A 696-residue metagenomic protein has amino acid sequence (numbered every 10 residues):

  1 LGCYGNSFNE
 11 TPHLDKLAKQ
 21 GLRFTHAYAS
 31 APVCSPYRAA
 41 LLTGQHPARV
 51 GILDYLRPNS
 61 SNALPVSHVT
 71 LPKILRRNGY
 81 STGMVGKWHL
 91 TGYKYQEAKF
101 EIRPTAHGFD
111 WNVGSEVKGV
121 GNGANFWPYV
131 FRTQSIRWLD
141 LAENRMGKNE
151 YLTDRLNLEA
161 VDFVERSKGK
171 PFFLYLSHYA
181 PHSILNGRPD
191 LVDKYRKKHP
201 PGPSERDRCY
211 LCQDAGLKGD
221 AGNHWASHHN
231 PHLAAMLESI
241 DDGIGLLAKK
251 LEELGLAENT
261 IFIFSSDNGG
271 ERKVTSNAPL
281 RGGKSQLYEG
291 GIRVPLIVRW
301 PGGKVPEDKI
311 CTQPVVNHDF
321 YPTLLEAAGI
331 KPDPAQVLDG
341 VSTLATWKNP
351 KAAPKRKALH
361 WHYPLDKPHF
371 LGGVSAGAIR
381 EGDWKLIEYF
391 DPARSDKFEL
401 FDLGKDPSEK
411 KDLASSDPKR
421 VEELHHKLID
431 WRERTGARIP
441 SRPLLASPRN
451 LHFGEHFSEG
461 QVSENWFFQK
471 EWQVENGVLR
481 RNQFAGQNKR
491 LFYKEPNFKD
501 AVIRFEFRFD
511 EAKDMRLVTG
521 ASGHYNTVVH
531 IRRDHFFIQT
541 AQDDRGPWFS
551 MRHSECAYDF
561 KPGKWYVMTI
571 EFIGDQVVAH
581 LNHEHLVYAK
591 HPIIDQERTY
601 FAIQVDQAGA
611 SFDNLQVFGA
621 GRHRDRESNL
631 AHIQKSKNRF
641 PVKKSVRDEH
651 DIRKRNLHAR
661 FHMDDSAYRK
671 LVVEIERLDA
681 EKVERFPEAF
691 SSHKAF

Functional and structural regions predicted by a protein language model:
L1-M84, Y93-Q96, W111, G121 (+2 more regions): Active-site segment of extracytoplasmic enzymes that catalyze sulfate/phosphate-ester chemistry
L1-N9, T25, N59, E101-R103 (+8 more regions): Active-site-proximal cap/lid insertion segments
P12, L41, K87, T91-K94 (+5 more regions): Polar, surface-exposed loop/tail segments that function as active-site lids or cofactor/substrate-recognition elements
R23, R188, K218, F320 (+7 more regions): Long, internal low-complexity/basic segments
D267, N582-Y600: Short, solvent-exposed beta-strand-to-loop segments that form ligand-recognition rims of beta-rich domains
F457, F505, P562, V567-K590: Carbohydrate-binding surfaces in secreted/extracellular proteins
F484-D544: Secretory/extracellular carbohydrate-interaction modules and structurally similar beta-sandwich "look-alikes"
R545-V567: Short, aromatic/His-centered strand-loop micro-motif at the edge of beta-sheets
